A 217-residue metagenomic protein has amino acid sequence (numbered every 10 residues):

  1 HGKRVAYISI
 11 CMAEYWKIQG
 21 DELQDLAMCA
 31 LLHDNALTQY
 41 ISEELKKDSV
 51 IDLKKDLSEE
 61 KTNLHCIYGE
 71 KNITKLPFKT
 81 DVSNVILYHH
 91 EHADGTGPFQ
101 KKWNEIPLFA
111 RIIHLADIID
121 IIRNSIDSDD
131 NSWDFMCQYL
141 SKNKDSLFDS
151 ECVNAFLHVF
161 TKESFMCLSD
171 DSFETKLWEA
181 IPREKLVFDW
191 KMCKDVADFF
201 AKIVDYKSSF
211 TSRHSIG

Functional and structural regions predicted by a protein language model:
H1-G217: Histidine- and acidic-residue-rich, metal-dependent catalytic cores
